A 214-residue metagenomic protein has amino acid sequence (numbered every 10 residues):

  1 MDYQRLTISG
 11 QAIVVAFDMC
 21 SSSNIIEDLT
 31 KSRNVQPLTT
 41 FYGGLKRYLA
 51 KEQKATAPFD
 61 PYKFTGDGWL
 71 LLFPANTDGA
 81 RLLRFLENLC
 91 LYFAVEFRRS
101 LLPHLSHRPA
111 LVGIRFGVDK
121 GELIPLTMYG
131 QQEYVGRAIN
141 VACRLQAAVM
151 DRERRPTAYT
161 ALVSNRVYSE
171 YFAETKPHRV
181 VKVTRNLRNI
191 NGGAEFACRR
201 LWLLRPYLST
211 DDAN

Functional and structural regions predicted by a protein language model:
M1-N88: Catalytic NTP-binding/metal-coordinating core of nucleotidyl cyclase/transferase enzymes
M1-Q4, D151-N214: Intrinsically disordered, glycine/charged-rich C-terminal tails and inter-domain linkers that flank nucleotidyl cyclase
V14-A16, G113-R115, L162: Short glycine-aspartate micro-motif
C20, N24, G121-L123, R166: Alpha-helix/helix-capping structural signal
K31-N34, Y134-G136, R179-V180, A194: Glycine-rich, phosphate-binding/catalytic loops in enzymes
R47-A50, R81, F85-L102, R154-T160: Acidic, metal/cofactor-coordinating or nucleic-acid-engaging core segments within structured domains
Q53-R81, R99-R137: Catalytic core of nucleotidyl cyclases, primarily class III adenylyl/guanylyl cyclases
A138, A142-D151: A contiguous pocket-lining binding segment that forms or flanks enzyme active sites
